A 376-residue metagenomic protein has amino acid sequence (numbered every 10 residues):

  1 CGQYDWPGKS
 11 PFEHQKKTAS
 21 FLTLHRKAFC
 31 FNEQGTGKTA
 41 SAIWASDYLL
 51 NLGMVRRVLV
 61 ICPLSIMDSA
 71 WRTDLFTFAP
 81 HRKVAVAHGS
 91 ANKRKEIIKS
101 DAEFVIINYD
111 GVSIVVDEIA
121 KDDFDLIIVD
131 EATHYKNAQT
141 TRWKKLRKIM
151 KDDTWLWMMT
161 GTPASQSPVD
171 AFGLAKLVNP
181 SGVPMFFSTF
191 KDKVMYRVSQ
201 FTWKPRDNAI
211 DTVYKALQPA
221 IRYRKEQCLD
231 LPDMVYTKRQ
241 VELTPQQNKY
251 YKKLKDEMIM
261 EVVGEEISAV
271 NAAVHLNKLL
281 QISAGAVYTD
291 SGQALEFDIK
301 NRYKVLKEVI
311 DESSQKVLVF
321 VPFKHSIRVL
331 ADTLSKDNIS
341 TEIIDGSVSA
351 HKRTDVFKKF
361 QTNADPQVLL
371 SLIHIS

Functional and structural regions predicted by a protein language model:
C1-F31: Conserved pre-motif I regulatory segment
G2, K9, T23-L24, G35-G37 (+3 more regions): Conserved Helicase C-terminal RecA-like lobe
G35, D110, T133-K136, P163: Catalytic acidic motif of RecA-like/P-loop NTPases
M67-G89: Conserved helix-turn-beta segment of the N-terminal RecA-like "Helicase ATP-binding" lobe in SF1/SF2 helicases
H81-V84, L126, H134, W143-C228: Conserved P-loop NTPase motor "coupling/switch" region that bridges the ATPase
A91-F104, Y109-D123: Conserved helix/coil segment N-terminal to the catalytic DExD/H
D101-F104, D125, T154-W157, D365-V368: Loop/turn-to-beta-strand initiation segments
